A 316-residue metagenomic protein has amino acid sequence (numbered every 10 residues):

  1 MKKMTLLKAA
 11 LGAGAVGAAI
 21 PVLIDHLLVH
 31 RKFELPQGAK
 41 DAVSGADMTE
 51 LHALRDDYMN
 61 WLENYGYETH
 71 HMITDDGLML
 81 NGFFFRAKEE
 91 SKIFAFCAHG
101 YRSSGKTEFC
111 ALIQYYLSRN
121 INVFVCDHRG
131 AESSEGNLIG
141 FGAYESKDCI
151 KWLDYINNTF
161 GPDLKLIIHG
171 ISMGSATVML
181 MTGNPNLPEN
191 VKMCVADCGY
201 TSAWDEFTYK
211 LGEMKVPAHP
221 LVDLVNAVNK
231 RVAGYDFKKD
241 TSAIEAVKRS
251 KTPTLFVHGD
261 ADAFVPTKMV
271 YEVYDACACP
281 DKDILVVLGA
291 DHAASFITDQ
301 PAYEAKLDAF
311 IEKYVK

Functional and structural regions predicted by a protein language model:
K8-I73: An N-terminal hydrophobic leader/cap segment in hydrolases
Y101-Y115, H128: The serine-hydrolase catalytic nucleophile loop
G105, R129-K165: Catalytic nucleophile-loop/oxyanion-hole region of alpha/beta-hydrolase and closely related hydrolase-like folds
Y116-E135: Conserved alpha/beta-hydrolase
L180-D236: Hydrolase active-site cap/lid region
R249-S250, F256-H258, D262: Short beta-strand/loop motif that positions the catalytic acidic residue of the alpha/beta-hydrolase fold
T252, P266-D275: Short alpha-helix in the alpha/beta-hydrolase fold that links the catalytic acid
A290-E304: Catalytic histidine-centered segment of alpha/beta-hydrolase-like enzymes
